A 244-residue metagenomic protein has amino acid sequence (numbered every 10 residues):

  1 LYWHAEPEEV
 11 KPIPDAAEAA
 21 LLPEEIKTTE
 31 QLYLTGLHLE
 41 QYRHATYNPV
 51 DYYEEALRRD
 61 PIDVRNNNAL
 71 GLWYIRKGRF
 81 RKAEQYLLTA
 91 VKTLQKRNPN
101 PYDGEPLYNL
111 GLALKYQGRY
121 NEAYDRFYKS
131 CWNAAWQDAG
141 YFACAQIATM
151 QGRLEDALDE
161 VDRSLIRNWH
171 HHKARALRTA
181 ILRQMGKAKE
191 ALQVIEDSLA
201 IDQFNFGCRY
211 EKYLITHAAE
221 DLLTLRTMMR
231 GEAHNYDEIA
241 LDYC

Functional and structural regions predicted by a protein language model:
L1-K27, F206-Y210, I215-T224: Long, contiguous interaction/recruitment modules in multidomain scaffold/adaptor proteins
L37-H38, L72, L112, Q146 (+3 more regions): Residue-level recognition of tetratricopeptide repeat
Y42-R43, K77, Q117, Q151 (+2 more regions): Structural motif corresponding to the intra-repeat A-B loop/turn of tetratricopeptide repeats
Y53, L87, F127, V161 (+2 more regions): Hydrophobic/aromatic packing residues within the alpha-helices of TPR/SEL1-like helical repeat arrays
P61, Q95, P101, A135 (+3 more regions): Short coil turns that delineate tetratricopeptide repeat
N66, P99-N100, P106, G140 (+3 more regions): TPR alpha-solenoid repeat register
